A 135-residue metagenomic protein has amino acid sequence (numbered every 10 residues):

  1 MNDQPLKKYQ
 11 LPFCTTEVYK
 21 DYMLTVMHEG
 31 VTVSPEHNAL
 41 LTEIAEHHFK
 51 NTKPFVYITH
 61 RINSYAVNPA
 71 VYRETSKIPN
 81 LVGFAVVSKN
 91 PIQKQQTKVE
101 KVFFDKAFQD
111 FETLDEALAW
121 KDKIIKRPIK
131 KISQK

Functional and structural regions predicted by a protein language model:
M1-K135: Amphipathic, Lys/Arg-enriched alpha-helical "gate/interface" segment within cytosolic domains that mediates
